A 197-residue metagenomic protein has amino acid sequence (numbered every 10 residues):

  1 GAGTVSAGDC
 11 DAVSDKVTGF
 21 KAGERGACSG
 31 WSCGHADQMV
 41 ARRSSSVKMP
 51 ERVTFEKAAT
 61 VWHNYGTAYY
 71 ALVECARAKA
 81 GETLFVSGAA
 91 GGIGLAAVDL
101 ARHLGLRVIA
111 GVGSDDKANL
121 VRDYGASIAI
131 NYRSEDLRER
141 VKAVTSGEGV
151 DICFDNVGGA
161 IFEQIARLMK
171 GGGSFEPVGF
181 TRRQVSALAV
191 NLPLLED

Functional and structural regions predicted by a protein language model:
G1-C33: Glycine-rich beta-strand-centered segment in the early N-terminal region that forms part of a ligand/cofactor-binding
D11, I109, E176: Conserved beta-strand positions in the Rossmann-like core of class I SAM-dependent methyltransferases
K21, A59-E135: Mid-domain Rossmann-like dinucleotide-binding core that forms the NAD(H)/NADP(H) cofactor-binding site
A27, F85, I130, D151-F154 (+1 more regions): N-terminal Rossmann-like NAD(P) cofactor-binding module of classical short-chain dehydrogenase/reductase
G30-R43: A structural motif shared across PLP-dependent enzymes of the aminotransferase-like
E74-K79, V144-S146, R167: Glycine-rich helix-loop-beta junction characteristic of Rossmann-like nucleotide cofactor-binding loops
V112, V121, A160-D197: Glycine-rich phosphate-binding loop and adjacent beta-alpha segment of Rossmann(oid) nucleotide-cofactor-binding
D136-G147: Short amphipathic alpha-helix with an adjacent loop that forms part of the alpha/beta core around
